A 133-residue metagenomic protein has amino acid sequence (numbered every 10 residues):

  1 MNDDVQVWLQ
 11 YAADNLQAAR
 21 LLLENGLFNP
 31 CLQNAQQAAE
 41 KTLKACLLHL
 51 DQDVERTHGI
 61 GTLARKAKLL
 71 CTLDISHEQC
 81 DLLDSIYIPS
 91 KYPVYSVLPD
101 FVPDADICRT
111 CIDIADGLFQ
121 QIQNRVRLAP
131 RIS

Functional and structural regions predicted by a protein language model:
M1-S133: Terminal alpha-helical segments
